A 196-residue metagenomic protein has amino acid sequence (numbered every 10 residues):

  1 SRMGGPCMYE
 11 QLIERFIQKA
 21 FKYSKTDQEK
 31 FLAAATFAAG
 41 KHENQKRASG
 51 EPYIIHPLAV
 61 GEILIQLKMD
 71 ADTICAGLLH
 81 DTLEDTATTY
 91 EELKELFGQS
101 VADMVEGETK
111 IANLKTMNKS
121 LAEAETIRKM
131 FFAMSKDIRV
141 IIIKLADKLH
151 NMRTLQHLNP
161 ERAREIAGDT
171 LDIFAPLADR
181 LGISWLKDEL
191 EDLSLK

Functional and structural regions predicted by a protein language model:
R2-K196: Active-site helical microenvironments for divalent-metal-assisted chemistry
